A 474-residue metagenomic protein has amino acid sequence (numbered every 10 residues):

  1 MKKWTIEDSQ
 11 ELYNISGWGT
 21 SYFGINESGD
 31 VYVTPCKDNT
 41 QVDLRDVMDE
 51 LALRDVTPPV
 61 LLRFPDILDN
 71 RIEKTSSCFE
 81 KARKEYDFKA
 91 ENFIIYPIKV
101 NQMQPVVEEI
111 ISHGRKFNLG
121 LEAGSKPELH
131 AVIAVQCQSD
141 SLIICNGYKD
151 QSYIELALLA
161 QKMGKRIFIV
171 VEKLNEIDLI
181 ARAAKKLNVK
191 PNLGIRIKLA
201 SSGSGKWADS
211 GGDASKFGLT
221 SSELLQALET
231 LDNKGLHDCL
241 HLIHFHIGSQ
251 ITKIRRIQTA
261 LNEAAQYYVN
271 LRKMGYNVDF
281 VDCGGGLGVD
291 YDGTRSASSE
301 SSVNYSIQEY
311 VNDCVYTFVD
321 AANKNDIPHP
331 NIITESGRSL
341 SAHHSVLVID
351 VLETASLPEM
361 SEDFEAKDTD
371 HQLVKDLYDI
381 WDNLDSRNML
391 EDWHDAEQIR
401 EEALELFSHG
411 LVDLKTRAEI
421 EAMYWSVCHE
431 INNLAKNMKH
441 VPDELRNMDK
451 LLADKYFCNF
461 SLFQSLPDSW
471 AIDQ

Functional and structural regions predicted by a protein language model:
M1-V31: Charged, compositionally biased N-terminal leader segments and the immediate start of the first structured element
W4, N14, Y305, D313 (+1 more regions): Charged (often Lys/Glu-rich) extended helix/loop segments that serve as interaction or gating elements
T20, I25-Q102: Low-complexity, highly charged intrinsically disordered N-terminal segments that act as targeting/localization
P58, L62, K84-K89, M274-V278 (+1 more regions): Flexible, glycine/charged-enriched surface loops at secondary-structure junctions
D66-K74, Q226, E263, D313: A non-catalytic, amphipathic alpha-helix used as a structural packing/dimerization or gating element in enzyme scaffolds
D87-D282, V289, N304-E309, T317 (+1 more regions): Active-site-proximal beta-alpha core segment in soluble small-molecule metabolic enzymes
I251-T259, D290-I307, S339-T354: Short glycine/threonine-rich loop-to-helix capping motif typified by GTGT followed within a few residues by an Asp-Pro
